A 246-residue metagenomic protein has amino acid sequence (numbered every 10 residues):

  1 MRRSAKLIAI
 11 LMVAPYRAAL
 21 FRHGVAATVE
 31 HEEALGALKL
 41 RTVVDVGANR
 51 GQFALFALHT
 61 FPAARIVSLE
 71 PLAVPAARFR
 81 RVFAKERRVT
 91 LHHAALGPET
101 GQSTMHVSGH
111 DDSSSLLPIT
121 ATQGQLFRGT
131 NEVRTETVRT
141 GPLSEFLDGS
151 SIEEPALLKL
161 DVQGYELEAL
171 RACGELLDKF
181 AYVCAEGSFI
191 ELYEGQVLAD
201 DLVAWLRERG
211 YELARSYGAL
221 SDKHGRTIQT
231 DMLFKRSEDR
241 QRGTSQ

Functional and structural regions predicted by a protein language model:
M1-Q246: Phosphate/nucleotide-binding beta-alpha loop and adjacent structural elements of enzyme active sites
